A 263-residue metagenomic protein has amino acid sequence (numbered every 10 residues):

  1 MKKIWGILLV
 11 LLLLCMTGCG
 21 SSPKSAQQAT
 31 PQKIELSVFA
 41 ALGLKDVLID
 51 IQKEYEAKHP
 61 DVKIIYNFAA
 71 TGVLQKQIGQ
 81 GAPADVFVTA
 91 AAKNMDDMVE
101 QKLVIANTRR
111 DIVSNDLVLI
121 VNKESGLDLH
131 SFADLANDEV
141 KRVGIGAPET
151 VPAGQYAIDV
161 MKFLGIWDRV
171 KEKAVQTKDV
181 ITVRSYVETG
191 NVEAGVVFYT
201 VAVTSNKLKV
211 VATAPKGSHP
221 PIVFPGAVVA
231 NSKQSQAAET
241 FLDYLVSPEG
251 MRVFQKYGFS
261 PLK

Functional and structural regions predicted by a protein language model:
M1-K24: Sec-dependent N-terminal signal peptides of Gram-positive bacterial secreted proteins and lipoproteins
C19-E56, G72, K76-Q80, A91-A92 (+3 more regions): Exported/periplasmic ABC-transporter solute-binding proteins
L36, V62-I64, L117: Conserved beta-strand core positions
D85-T89: Periplasmic-binding protein-like
